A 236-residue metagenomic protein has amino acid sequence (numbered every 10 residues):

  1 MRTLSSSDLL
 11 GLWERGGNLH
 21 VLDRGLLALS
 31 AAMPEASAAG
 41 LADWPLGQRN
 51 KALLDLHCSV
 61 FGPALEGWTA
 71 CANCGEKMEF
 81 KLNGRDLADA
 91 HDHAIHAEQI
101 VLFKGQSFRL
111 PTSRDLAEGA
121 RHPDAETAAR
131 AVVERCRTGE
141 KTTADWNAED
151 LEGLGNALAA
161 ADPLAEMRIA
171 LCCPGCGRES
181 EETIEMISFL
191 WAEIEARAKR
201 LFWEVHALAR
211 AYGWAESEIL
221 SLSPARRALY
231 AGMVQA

Functional and structural regions predicted by a protein language model:
M1-A236: Long C-terminal interaction/binding lobes of large macromolecular proteins
